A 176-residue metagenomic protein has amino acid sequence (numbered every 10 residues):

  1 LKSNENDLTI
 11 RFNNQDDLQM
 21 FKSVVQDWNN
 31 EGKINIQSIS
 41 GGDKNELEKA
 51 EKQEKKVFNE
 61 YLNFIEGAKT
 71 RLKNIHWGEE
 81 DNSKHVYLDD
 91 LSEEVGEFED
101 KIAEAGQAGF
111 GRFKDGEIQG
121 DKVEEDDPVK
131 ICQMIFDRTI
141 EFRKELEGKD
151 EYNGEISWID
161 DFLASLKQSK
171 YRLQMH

Functional and structural regions predicted by a protein language model:
L1-E54: Compositionally biased low-complexity segments enriched in polar/charged residues
G32, E79, I102, G106-G109 (+2 more regions): Leucine-rich amphipathic alpha-helices with coiled-coil/heptad-repeat character
E51-A68, E125-P128: Disorder-to-helix initiation segments
Y61, I118-Q174: Acidic/histidine-rich alpha-helical segments that form the ligand environment of transition-metal centers
F64, L91-E94, F98, F162 (+1 more regions): Charged, solvent-exposed faces of alpha-helical coiled-coils
E66-H76, A103-G106, F136-R143, K170: Extended amphipathic alpha-helical scaffold segments
G67-D90, E145-N153: Helix-loop segments that flank and shape redox-cofactor active sites
S83-K114: Conserved alpha-helical segments that form or flank metal/cofactor-binding pockets of metalloenzymes
